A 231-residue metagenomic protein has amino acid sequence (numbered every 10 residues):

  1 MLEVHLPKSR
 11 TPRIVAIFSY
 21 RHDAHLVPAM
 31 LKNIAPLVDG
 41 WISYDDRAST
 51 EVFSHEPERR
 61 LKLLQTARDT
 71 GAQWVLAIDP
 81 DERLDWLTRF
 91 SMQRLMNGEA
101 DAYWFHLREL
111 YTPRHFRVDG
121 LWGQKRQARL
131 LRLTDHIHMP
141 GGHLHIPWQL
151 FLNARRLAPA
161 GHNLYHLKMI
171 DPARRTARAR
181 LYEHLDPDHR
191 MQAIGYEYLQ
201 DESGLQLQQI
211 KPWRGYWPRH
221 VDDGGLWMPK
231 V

Functional and structural regions predicted by a protein language model:
L2-H5, H22-P36: Short, well-formed alpha-helical segments that are part of the catalytic scaffolds of diverse glycosyltransferases
R13-V15: Cell-envelope/extracellular polymer assembly enzymes that use nucleotide-activated donors
S19-Y20, L31, D39-V52: Short beta-strand/loop segment that forms part of the nucleotide-sugar
T50-R60: A short, glycine-/small-residue-rich helix N-cap motif at loop->alpha-helix starts within glycosyltransferase
L61, D85-V231: Catalytic-site signature of metal-activated, phosphate-bearing donor transferases, centered on the GT-A/GT-A-like
L61-W74: Active-site nucleotide-sugar/metal-binding loop of Leloir-type enzymes
A72-D85: Short beta-strand-to-loop acidic/aromatic patch adjacent to the donor-nucleotide binding site
